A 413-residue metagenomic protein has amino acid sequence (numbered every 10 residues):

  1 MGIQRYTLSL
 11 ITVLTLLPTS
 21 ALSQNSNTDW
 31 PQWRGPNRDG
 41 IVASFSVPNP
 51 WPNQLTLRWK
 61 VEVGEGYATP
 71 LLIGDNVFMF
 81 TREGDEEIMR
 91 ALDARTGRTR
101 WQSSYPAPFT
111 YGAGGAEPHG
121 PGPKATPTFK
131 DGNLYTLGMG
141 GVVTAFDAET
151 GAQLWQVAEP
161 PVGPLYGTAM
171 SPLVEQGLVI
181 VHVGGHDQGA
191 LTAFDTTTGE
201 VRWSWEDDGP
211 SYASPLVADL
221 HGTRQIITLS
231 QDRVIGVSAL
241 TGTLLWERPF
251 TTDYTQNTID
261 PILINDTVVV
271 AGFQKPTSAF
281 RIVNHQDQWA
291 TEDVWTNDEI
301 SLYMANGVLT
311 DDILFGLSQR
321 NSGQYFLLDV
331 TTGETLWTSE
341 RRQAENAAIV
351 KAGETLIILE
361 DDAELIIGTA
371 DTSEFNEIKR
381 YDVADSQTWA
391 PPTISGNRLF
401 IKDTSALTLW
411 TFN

Functional and structural regions predicted by a protein language model:
M1-L10: Bacterial N-terminal signal peptides that target proteins for export
S9-T19: Bacterial N-terminal signal peptides
L22-N413: Noncatalytic, solvent-exposed loop/strand surfaces of beta-propeller-type extracellular/periplasmic domains
